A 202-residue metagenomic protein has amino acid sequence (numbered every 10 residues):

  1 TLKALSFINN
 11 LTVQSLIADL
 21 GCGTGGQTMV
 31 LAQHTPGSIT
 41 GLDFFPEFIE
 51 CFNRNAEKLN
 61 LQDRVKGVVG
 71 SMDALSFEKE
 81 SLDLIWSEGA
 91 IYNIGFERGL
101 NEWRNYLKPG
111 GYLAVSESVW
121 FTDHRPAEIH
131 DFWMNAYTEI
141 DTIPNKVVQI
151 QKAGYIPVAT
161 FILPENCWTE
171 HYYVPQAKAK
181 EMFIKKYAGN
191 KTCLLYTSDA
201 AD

Functional and structural regions predicted by a protein language model:
T1-V13: Conserved alpha-helix/loop element of class I SAM-dependent methyltransferases that forms part of the SAM/SAH-binding
A18, G26-A74: Class I SAM-dependent methyltransferase SAM/SAH-binding core
D73-L84: A short acidic, Gly/Pro-enriched loop at the edge of an enzyme's catalytic core that lines a small-molecule cofactor
L84-E97: A short SAM/SAH-binding and catalytic strip from SAM-dependent methyltransferases
R98-Y112: A short glycine-rich, Lys/Arg-flanked "PGG" loop and its adjoining helix->strand segment in the class I
S118-Y137: Short, glycine-/aromatic-enriched active-site segment of Class I SAM-dependent methyltransferases
E139-G154: Short alpha-helix
Y196-D202: Conserved small/polar residues in nucleotide/adenosyl-binding loops
